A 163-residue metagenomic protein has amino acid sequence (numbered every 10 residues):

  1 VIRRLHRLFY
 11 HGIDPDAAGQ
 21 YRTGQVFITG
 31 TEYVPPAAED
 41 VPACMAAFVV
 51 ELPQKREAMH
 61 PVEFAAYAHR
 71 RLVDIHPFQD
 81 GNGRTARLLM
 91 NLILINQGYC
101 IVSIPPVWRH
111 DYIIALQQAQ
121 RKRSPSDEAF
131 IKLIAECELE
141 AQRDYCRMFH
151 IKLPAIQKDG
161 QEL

Functional and structural regions predicted by a protein language model:
V1-L163: FIC/Doc superfamily catalytic core
